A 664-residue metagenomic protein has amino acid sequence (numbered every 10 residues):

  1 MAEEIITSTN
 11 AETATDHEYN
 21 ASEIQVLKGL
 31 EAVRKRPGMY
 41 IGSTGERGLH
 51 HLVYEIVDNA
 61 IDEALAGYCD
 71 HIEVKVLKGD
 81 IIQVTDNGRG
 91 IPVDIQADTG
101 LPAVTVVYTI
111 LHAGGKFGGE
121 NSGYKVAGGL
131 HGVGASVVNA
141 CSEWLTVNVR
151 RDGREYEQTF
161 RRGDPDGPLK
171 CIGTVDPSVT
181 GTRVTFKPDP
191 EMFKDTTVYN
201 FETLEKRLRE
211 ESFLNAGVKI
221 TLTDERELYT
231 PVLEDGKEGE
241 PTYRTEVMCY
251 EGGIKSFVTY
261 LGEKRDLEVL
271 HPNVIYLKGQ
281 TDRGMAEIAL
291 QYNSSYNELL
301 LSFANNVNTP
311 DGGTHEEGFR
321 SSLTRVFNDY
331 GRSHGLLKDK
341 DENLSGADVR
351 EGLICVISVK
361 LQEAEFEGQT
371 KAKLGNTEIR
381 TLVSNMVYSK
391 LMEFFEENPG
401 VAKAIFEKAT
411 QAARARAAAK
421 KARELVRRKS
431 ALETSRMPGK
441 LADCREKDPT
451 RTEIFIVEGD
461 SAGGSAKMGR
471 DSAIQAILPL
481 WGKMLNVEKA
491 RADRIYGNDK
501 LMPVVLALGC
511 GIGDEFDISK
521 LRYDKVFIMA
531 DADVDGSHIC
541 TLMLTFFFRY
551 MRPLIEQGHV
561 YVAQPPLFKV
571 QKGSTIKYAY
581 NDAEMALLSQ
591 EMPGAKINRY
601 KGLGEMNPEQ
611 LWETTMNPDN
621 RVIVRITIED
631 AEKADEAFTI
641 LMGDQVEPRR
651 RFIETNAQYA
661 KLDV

Functional and structural regions predicted by a protein language model:
A2-S22, L30, Y54, D62-A64 (+11 more regions): GHKL-family ATPase ATP-binding module
K35-Y54, K125: Conserved short strand/loop->alpha-helix "switch" segment adjacent to the catalytic nucleotide/phosphoryl-transfer site
G90-I95: A short glycine-centered beta->alpha linker in the GHKL/HATPase_c
Q96-A97, V104: Short adenine-binding "F-helix/F-box" segment of the Bergerat
R414-E433, D448-E453, G464, M468-R470 (+1 more regions): C-terminal interaction appendages of subunits in large macromolecular complexes
